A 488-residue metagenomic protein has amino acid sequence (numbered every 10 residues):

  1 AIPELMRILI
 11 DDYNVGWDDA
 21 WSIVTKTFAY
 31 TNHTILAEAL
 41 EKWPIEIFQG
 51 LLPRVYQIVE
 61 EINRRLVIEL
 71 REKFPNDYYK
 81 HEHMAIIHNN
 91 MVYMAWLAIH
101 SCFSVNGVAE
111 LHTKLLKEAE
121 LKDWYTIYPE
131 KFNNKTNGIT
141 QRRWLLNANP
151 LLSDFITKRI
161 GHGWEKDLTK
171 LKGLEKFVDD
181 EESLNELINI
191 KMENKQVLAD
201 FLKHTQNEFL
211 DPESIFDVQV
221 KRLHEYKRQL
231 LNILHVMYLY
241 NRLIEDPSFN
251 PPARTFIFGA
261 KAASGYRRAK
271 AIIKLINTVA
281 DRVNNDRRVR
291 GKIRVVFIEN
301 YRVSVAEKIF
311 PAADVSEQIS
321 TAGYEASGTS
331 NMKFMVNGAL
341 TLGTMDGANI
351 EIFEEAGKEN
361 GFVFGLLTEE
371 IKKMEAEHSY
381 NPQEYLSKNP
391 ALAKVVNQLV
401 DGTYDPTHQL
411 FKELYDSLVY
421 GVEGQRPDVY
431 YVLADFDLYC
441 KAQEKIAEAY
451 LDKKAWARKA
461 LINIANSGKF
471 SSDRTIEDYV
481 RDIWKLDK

Functional and structural regions predicted by a protein language model:
A1-K488: A conserved ligand/cofactor-binding region detector
